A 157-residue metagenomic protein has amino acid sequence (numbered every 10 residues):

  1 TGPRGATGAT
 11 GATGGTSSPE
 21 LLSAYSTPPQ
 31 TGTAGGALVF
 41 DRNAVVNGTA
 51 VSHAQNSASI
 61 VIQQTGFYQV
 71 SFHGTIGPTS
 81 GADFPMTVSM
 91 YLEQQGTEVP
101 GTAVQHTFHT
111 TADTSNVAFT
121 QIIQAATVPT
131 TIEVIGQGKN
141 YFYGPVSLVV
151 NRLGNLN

Functional and structural regions predicted by a protein language model:
P3-N157: Extracellular jelly-roll beta-sandwich "head" domains, especially the C-terminal globular C1q domain
